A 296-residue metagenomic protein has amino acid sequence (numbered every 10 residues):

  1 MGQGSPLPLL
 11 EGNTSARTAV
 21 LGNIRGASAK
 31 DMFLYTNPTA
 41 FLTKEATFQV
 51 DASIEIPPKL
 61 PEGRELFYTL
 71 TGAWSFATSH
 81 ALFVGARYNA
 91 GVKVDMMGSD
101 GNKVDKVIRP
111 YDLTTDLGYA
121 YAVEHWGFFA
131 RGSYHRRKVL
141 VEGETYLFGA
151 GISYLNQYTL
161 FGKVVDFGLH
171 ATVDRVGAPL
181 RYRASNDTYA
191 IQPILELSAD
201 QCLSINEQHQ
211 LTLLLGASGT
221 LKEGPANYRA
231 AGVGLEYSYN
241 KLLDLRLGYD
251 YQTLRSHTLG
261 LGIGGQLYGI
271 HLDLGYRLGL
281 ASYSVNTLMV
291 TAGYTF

Functional and structural regions predicted by a protein language model:
Q3-F296: Subset of outer-membrane beta-barrel
